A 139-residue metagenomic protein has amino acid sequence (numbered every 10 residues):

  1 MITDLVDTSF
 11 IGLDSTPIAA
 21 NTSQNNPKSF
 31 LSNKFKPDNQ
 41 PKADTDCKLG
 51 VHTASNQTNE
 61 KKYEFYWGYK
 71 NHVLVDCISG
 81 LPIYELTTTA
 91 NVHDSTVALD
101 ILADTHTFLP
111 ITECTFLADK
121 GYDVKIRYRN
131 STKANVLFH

Functional and structural regions predicted by a protein language model:
M1-K133: Polybasic low-complexity intrinsically disordered regions
A134-H139: Short hydrophobic/aromatic-enriched beta-strand-loop microsegments
